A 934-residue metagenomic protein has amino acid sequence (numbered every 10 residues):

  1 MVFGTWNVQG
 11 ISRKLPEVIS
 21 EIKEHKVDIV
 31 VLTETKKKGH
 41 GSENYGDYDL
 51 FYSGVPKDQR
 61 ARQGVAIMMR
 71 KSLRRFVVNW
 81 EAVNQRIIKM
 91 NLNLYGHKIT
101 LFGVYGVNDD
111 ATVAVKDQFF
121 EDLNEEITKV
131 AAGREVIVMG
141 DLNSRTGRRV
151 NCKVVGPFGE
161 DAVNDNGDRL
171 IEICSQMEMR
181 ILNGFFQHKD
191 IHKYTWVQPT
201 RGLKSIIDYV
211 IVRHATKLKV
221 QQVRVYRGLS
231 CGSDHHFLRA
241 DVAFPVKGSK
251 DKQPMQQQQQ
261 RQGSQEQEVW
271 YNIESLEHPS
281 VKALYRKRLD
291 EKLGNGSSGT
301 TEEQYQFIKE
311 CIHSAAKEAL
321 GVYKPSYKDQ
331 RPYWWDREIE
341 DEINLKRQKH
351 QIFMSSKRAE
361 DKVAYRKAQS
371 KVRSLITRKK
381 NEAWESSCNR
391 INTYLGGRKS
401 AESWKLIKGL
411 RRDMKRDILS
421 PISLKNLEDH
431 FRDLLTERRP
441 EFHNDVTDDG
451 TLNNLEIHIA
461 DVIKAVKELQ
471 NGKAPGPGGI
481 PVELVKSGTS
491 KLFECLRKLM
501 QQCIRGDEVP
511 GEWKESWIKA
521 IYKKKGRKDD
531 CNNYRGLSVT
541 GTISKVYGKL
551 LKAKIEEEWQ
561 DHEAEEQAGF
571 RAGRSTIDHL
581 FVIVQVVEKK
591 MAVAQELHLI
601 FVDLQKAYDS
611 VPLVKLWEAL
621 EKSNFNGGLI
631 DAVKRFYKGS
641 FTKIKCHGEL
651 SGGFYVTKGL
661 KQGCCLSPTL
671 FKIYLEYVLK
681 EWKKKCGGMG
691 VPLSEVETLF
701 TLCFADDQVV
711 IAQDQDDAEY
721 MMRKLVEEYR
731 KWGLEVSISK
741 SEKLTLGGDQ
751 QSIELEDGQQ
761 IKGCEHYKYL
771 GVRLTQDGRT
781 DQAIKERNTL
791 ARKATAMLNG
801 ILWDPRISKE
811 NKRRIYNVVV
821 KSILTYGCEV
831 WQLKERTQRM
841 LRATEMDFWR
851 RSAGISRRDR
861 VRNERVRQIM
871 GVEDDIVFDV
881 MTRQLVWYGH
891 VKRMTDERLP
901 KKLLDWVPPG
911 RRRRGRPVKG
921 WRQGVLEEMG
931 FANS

Functional and structural regions predicted by a protein language model:
M1-V136, S144, C152-A162, G488-L492 (+2 more regions): Short phosphate/oxyanion-binding micro-motifs
G4, H97-D117, E121-A162, S230 (+1 more regions): Arg/Lys-enriched, amphipathic patches
E17-D58, Q118-A215, E268-L289, Y365: Metal-dependent phosphoesterases centered on the DNase I-like endonuclease/exonuclease/phosphatase
I29, Q63, Y105, D448-V678: Conserved pre-catalytic core of RNA-dependent polymerases
V30, K247, R261, S280-L284 (+20 more regions): Surface-exposed loop/turn segments and immediately adjacent short secondary-structure elements within folded domains
Q59-F76, L92-Y95, G106, I173-E178 (+3 more regions): Conserved beta strand-loop-helix elements of the APE1-like EEP
E178-I181, R201-K204, K328-D429, L455-M500 (+5 more regions): Short, charged alpha-helical motifs in flexible N/C-terminal segments and linkers
H188, G202-S205, V210, K217-G228 (+18 more regions): Short linear motifs embedded in intrinsically disordered, charge-biased segments
